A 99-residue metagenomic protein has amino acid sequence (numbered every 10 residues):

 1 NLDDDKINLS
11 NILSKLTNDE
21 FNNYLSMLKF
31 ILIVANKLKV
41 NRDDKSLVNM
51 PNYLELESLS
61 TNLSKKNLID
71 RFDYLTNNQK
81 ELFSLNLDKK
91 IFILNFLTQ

Functional and structural regions predicted by a protein language model:
N1-D73, N77-Q99: AAA+ P-loop NTPase domains with strong preference for DNA replication initiators and clamp-loader complexes
